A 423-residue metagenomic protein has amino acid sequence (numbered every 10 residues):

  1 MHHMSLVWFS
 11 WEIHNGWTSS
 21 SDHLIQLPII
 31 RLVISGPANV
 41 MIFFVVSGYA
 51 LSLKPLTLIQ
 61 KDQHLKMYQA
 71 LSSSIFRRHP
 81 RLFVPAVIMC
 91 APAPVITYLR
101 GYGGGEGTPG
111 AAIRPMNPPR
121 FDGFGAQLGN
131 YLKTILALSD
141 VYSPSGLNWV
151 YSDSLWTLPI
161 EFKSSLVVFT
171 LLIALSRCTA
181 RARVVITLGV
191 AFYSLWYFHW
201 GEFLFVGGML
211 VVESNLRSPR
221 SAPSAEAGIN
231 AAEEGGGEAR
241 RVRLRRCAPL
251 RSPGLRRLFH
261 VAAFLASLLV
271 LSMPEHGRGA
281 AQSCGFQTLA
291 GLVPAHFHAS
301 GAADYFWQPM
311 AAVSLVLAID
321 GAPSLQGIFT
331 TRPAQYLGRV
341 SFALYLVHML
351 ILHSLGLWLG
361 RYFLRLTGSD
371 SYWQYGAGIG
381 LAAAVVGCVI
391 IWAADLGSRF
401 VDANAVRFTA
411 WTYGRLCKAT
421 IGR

Functional and structural regions predicted by a protein language model:
M1, V45, I88, P92 (+10 more regions): Lipid-exposed faces of alpha-helical membrane segments in multi-pass integral membrane proteins
M1-H3, L82-G104, G110-R114, H260-H276 (+1 more regions): Hydrophobic alpha-helical membrane-insertion segments
M1-I59, L82-A86, S341, Y345-L346 (+2 more regions): Functionally critical transmembrane alpha-helices in membrane proteins and complexes, commonly lining
S10, N39-G105, G207, V212-N215 (+8 more regions): Juxtamembrane transmembrane-helix termini
S21, P28, L71, F83-F162: Membrane-interface helix-loop-helix regions
D122-W307, Y375-I379, V385-C388: Aromatic-enriched alpha-helical transmembrane segments of multi-pass intramembrane proteins
S224-A231, G236, R240-A248, T331 (+2 more regions): Membrane-proximal cytoplasmic C-terminal regulatory module of class A 7TM GPCRs
H260-A403, R423: Alpha-helical transmembrane segments of multi-pass integral membrane proteins
